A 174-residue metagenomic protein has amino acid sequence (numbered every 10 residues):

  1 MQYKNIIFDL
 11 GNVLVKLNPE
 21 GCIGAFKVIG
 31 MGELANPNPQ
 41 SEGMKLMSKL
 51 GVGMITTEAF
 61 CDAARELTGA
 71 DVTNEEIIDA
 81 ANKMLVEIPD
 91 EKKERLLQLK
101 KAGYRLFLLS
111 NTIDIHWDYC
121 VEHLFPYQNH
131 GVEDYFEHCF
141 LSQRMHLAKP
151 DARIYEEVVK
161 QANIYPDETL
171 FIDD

Functional and structural regions predicted by a protein language model:
M1-Q2, K101-Y104, Q161-E168: Glycine-rich phosphate-binding loop signature in dinucleotide/nucleotide-binding domains
Q2-E94, K101-A102, I113-D118, L141: N-terminal helical cap/lid subdomain that shapes the substrate entry/recognition surface in HAD-like hydrolases
D9-L10, L109, I172: Short hydrophobic segments within beta-strands
L14, H146-L147: Alpha/beta-hydrolase active-site loop signature
E20-I23, V121-F125, I154-E156: Short, glycine/charged-enriched secondary-structure capping and boundary segments
A35, D134-H138, P166-T169: Short acidic capping loops at alpha-helix termini that bridge into adjacent secondary structure
L124-Q143: Structural recognition of alpha->loop->beta junctions
A148-D174: Conserved Lys-Pro-Asp/Glu-containing loop-to-beta segment of HAD-superfamily phosphomonoesterases, centered on
